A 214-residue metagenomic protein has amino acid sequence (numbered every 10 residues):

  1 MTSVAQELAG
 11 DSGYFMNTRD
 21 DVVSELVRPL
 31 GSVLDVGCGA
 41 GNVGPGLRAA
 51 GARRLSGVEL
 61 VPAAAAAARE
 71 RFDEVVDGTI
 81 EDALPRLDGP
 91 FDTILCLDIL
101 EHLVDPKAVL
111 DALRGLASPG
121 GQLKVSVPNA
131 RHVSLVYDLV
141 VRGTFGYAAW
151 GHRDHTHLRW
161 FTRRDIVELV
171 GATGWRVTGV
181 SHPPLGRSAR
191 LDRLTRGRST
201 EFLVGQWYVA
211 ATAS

Functional and structural regions predicted by a protein language model:
M1-G89, T93, K107-L110, S181-A211: Conserved N-terminal segment of class I S-adenosyl-L-methionine
C96-I99: A short beta-strand submotif of the Rossmann-like class I SAM-dependent methyltransferase core that lines
V104-A108, L135: Short N-terminal helix/helix-N-cap motif within the alpha/beta-hydrolase-1
A108-P119: A short glycine-rich, Lys/Arg-flanked "PGG" loop and its adjoining helix->strand segment in the class I
G121-V127: Conserved beta-strand signature within the Rossmann-like core of class I S-adenosyl-L-methionine
N129-H132, P184-G186: Short "lid" loop at the C-terminus of a central beta-strand within the Rossmann-like core of SAM-dependent
A149-D165: Acceptor-substrate binding/catalytic loop of class I
R164-P183: A SAM-dependent methyltransferase catalytic signature shared across enzymes that methylate proteins
